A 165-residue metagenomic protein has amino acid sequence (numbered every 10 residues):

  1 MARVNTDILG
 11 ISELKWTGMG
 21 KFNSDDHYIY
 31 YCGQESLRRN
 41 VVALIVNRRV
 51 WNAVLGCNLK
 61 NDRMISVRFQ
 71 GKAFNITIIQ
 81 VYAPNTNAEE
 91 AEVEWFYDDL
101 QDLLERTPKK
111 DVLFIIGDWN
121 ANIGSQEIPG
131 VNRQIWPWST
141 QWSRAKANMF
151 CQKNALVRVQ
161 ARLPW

Functional and structural regions predicted by a protein language model:
M1-W165: A shared catalytic/ligand-binding motif for oxyanion handling
